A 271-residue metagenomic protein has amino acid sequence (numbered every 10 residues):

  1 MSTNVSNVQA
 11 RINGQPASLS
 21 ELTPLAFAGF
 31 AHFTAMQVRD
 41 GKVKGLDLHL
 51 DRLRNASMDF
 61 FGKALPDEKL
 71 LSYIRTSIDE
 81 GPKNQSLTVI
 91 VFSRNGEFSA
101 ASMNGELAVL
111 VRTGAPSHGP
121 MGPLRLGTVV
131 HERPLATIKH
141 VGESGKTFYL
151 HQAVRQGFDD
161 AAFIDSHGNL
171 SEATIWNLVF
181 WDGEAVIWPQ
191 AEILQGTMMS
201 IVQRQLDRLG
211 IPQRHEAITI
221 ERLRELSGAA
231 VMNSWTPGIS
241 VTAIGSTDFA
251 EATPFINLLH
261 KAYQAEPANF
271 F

Functional and structural regions predicted by a protein language model:
M1-T76, A101-F271: Helix-start/capping segments and mature chain N-termini
T3, Q9, S86-S93: Broad, structure-driven detector of short, well-ordered beta-strand segments within folded domains
V38-G41, I90-R94: Acidic/polar N-terminal loop/beta-strand segments that form early-domain functional surfaces
E80-V91, F98: Ordered, amphipathic secondary-structure segments that act as subunit-interaction surfaces in large macromolecular
R94-G96, S166-H167: Short beta-turn/strand-loop junction motif enriched in small, turn-promoting residues
